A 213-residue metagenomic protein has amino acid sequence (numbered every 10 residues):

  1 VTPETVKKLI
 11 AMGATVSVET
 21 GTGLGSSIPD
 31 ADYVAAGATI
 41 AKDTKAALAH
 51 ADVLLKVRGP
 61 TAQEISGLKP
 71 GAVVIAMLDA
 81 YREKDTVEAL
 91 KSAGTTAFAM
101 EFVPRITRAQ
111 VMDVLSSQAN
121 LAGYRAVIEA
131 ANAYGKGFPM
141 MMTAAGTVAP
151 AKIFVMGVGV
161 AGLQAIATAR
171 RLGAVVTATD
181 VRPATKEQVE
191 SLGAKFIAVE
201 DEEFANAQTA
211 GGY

Functional and structural regions predicted by a protein language model:
V1-A89, A93: An N-terminal-biased, well-structured beta-alpha scaffold segment characteristic of Rossmann-like dinucleotide-binding
V1-I28, G137-Y213: Glycine-rich phosphate/diphosphate-binding loop of Rossmann-like nucleotide-binding domains
P3, S27, A41, A80-K84 (+4 more regions): Electropositive phosphate-/nucleotide-binding environments in soluble metabolic enzymes
Y33-G37, V114-Q118, G193-A198, Y213: Short, hinge-like loop/turn segments at secondary-structure boundaries
I40, V73-M77, T96-M100, V176-A178 (+1 more regions): Short hydrophobic/aromatic-enriched beta-strand-loop microsegments
K45, D79-R82, F102-P104, R182 (+1 more regions): Short, acidic/turn-prone active-site loops that include or flank metal/cofactor- and phosphate-binding residues
H50-D52, K84-E88, R108-V111, Q188-V189 (+1 more regions): Short, charged, surface-exposed secondary-structure boundary motifs
A62-K152: Glycine/serine-rich phosphate-binding loop and adjoining beta1-alpha1 elements at the start of nucleotide-handling
